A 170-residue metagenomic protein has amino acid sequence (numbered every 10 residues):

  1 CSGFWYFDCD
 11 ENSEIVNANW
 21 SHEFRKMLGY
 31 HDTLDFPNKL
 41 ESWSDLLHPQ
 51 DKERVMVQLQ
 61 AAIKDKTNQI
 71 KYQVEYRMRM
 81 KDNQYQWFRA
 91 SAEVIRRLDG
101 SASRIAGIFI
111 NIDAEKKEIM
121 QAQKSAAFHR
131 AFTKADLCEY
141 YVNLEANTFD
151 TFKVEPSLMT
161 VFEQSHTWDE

Functional and structural regions predicted by a protein language model:
C1-W43, A127-E170: PAS-family sensory domain signal
H31-A106, K116, M120-K124, T160-E170: PAS-family sensory domains
D113: Acyl-donor (CoA/ACP) binding surface of acyl/acetyltransferases
